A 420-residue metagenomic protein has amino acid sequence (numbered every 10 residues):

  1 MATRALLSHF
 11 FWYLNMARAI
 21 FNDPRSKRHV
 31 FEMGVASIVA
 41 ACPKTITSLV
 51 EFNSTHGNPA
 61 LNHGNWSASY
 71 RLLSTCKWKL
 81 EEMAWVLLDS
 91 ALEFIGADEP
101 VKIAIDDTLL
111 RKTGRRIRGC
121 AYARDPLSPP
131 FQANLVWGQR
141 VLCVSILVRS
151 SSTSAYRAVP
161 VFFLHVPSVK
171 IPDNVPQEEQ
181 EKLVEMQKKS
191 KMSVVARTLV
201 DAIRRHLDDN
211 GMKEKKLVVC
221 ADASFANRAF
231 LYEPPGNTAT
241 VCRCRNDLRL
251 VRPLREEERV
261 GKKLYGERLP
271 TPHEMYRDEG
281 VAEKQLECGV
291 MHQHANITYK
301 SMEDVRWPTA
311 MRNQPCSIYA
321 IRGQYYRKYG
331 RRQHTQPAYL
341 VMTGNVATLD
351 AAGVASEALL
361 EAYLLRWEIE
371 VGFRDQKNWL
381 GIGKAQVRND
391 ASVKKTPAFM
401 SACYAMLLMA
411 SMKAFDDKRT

Functional and structural regions predicted by a protein language model:
M1-A2, D23, K27: Long terminal accessory regions outside catalytic cores
A2-R18, E99, R116, Y156-A158 (+1 more regions): Single, function-defining residue in the core of a domain
P24-S26, S37, A41-Y122, A202-H206 (+2 more regions): Electropositive nucleic-acid engagement tracts
R28-V30, I46-E51, F373-W379: Short coil/turn segments at secondary-structure boundaries
F31-C42, E51, C143-S145, P397-S411: Short, hydrophobic/amphipathic alpha-helical patches that form generic packing surfaces within helical domains
V39, P59, S74-W78, D98 (+4 more regions): Short gly/ser-rich anion-binding loops that grip negatively charged ligand groups
T47-S48, S67, L142, V194 (+2 more regions): Active-site-proximal helix/loop capping residues that flank conserved catalytic or ligand/cofactor
L72-I171, M302-P308: Active-site-proximal, Lys/Arg-enriched surface segment that forms a nucleic-acid-binding/basic interface patch
